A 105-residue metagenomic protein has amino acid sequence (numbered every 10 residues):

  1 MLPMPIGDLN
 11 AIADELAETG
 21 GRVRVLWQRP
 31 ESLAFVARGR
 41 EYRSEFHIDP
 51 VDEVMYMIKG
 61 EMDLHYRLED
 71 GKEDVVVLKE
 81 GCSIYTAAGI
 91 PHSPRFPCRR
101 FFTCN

Functional and structural regions predicted by a protein language model:
M1-E45: A short, N-terminal "cap"/entry segment at the start of jelly-roll beta-barrel domains of the cupin/DSBH fold
V25, D63-H65, S93: Residue-level detector of beta-strand face positions
A34, E45-H47, D52-M57, V75-V76 (+2 more regions): His/acidic/aromatic-lined binding-pocket segments of jelly-roll/cupin-type domains and related regulatory beta-sandwich
G39-E41, M62, G89-I90: Short beta->alpha connector loops
Y42, D70-K72, R100-F101: Short, surface-exposed beta-strand-loop junctions and turns on beta-sheet-rich folds
I48-L68, P97, N105: Short, conserved beta-strand element in jelly-roll/cupin
L68-A88: Short acidic-glycine-tyrosine-enriched beta hairpin
A88-N105: Ligand-binding loop in jelly-roll beta-barrel domains
